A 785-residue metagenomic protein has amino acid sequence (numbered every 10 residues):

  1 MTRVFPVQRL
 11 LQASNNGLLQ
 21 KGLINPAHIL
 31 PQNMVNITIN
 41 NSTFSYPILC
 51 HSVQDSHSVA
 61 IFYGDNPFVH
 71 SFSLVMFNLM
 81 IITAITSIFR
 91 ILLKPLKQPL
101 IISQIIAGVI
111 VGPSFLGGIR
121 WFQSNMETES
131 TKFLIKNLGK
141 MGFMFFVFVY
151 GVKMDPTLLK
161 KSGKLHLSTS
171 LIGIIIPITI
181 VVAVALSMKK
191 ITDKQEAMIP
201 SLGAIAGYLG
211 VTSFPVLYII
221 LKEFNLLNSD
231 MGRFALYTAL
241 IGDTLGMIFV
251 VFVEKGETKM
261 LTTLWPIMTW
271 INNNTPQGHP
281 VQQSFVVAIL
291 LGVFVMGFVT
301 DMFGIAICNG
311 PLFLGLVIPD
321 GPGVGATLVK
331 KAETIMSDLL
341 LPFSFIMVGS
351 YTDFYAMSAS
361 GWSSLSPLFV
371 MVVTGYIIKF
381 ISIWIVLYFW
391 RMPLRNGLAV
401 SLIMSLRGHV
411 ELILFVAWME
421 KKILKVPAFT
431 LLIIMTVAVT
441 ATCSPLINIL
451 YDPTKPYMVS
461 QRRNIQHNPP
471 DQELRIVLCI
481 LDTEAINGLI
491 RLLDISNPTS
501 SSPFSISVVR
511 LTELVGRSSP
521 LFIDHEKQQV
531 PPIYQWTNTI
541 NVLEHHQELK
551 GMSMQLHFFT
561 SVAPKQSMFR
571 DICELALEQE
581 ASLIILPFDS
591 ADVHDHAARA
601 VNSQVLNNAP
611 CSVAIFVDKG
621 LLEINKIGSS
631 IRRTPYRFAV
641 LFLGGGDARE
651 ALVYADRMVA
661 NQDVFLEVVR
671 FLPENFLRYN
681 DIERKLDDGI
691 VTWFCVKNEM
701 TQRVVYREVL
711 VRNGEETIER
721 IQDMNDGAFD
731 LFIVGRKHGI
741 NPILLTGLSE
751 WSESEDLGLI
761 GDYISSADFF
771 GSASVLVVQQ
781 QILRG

Functional and structural regions predicted by a protein language model:
M1-F72, V111-N125, G139-G142, V147 (+3 more regions): Extracellular/lumenal N-termini and interhelical loops of multi-pass eukaryotic membrane proteins
S56-M76, M80, G118-L138, I191-A204 (+7 more regions): Juxtamembrane membrane-interface segments at transmembrane-helix boundaries in membrane proteins
V69-F77, L165-S170, R233-T238, N274-F285 (+2 more regions): Short, amphipathic, aromatic/basic-enriched membrane-interface segments that mark the entry/exit of transmembrane
I88-I105, V109, V295-G310, L432-T436 (+1 more regions): Flexible hinge motifs at transmembrane-helix junctions and intramembrane kinks/re-entrant loops in multi-pass membrane
I88-L92, G118, F122, K160-L227 (+2 more regions): Transmembrane alpha-helices that form the ion-translocation and gating core of multi-pass ion transport proteins
Q104-F115, T169-V182, Y237-V250, V281-G297 (+2 more regions): Small-residue-rich segments of transmembrane alpha-helices in multi-pass membrane proteins, especially helix faces
V111-L165, W270-M371, R391-M392: Membrane-interface junctions of multi-pass transporters
F429, I433, V437-G785: Membrane-embedded alpha-helical bundles that form conduits across membranes
